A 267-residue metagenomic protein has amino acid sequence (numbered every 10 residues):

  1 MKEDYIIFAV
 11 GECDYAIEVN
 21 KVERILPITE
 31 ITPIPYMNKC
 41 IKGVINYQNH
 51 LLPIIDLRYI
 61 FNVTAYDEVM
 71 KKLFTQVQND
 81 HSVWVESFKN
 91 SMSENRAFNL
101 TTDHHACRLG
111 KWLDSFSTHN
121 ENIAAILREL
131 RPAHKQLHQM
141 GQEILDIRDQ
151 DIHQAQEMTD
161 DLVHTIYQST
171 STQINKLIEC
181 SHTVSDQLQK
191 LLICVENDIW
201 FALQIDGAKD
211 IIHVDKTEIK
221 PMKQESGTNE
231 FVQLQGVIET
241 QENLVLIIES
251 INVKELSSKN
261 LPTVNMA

Functional and structural regions predicted by a protein language model:
M1-K39, F61: The feature marks the first
A9-V10, N20, I193-D206: Positively charged
Y15-I17, L51-L57, A202-L203, N243-I248: Short, structured motif recognition centered on aromatic/hydrophobic residues
R24-I41, D206-T240: Flexible, small-/acidic-enriched active-site or ligand-binding loops
I41-V44, R58, I193: Compact, glycine-rich, soluble single-domain proteins
I60-E68, T102, Q150, D186-Q187 (+4 more regions): Extended intrinsically disordered, low-complexity coil regions enriched in Ser, Thr, Gly, Ala and often Pro
T64-L188: N-terminal membrane-sensor/transducer module of prokaryotic signaling receptors
